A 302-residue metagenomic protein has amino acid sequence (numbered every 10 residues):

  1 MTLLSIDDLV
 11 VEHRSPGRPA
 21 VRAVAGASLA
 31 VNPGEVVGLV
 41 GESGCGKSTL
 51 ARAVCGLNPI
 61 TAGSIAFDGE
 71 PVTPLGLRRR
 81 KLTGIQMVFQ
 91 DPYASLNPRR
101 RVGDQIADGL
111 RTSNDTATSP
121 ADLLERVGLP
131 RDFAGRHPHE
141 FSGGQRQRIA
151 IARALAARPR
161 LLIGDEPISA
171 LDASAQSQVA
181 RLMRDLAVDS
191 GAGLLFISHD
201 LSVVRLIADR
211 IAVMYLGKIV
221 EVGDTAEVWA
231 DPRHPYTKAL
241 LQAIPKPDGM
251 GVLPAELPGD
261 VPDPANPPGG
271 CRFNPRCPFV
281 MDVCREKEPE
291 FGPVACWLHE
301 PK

Functional and structural regions predicted by a protein language model:
P16-R18, P71-Q86, D104, T112 (+2 more regions): ABC ATPase NBD coupling module
A62-T73: Conserved ABC transporter NBD signature motif
R78, V222-K302: Short catalytic/signature loops enriched in Gly
A117-D132, L241-Q242: Conserved ABC ATPase "signature" region
H137-F141, Q145: Conserved ABC ATPase signature
A156-R160: A short, proline-enriched helix->beta-strand linker immediately N-terminal to the Walker B motif in ABC-type P-loop
A170-V252: P-loop NTP-binding/switch modules centered on Walker-like glycine-rich loops
